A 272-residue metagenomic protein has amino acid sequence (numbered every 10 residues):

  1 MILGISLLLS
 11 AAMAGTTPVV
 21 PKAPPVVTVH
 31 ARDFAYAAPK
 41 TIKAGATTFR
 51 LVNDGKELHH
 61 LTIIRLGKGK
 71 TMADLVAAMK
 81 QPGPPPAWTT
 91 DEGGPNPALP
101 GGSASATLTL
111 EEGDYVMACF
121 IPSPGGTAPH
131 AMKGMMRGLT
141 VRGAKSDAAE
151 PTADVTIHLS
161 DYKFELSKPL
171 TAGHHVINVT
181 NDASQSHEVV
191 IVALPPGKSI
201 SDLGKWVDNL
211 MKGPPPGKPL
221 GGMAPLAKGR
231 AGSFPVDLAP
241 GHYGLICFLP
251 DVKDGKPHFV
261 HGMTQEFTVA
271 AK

Functional and structural regions predicted by a protein language model:
I2-A12: Bacterial N-terminal signal peptides
A12-T16, N53: N-terminal export/targeting leaders of redox proteins
T16-F34: Short N-terminal segments immediately surrounding and downstream of signal-peptide cleavage
T28-A31, A35, P39-A44, T48-T62 (+4 more regions): Extracellular/periplasmic metallocenter environments
N53-Q81, H174-H175, N181-N209: Contiguous segments within soluble domain cores/interaction surfaces
M72-L75, P84-W88, A128-A131, S199-L203 (+1 more regions): A short, polar/proline- and glycine-enriched secondary-structure boundary/capping micro-motif
P82-D91, L210-P219: Short beta-strand and strand-turn-strand segments in soluble, beta-rich domains
L203, L220-M223: Intrinsic, low-complexity N-terminal interaction/targeting segments
